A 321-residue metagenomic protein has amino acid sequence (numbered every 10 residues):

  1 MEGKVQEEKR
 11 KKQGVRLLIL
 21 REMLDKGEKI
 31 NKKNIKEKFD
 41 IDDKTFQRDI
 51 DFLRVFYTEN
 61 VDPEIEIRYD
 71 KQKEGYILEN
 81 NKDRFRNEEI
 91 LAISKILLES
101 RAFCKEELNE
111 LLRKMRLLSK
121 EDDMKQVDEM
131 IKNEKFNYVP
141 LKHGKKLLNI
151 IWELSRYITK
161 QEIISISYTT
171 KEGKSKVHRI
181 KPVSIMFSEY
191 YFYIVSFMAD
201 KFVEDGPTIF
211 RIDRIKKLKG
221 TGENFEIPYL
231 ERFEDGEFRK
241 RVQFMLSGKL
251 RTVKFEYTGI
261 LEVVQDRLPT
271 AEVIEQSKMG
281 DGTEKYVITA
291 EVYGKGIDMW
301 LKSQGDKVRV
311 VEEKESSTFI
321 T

Functional and structural regions predicted by a protein language model:
M1-I96, K314: Short, basic/aromatic recognition patches that contact phosphate-bearing ligands
E2, N133-K254: Core beta-strand-centered patch of the WYL/Sm-like small regulatory domain
D70, E79-N81, D213, T221 (+3 more regions): A structural detector for beta-sheet-dominated domains
Q72, S188, G280-G282: Structural motif
G75-I77, S165, Y193-V195, K285-V287: General beta-strand recognition
L78-R84, F197-D200, A290-Y293: Secondary-structure transition/turn motif
F85-T169: Bulky hydrophobic/aromatic content
E237-T321: Polybasic (Lys/Arg-rich)
